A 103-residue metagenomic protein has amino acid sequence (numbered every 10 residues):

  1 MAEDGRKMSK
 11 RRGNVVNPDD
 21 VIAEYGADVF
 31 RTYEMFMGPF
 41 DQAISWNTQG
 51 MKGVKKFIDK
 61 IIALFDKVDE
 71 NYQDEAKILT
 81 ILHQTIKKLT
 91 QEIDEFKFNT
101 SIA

Functional and structural regions predicted by a protein language model:
M1-A103: Long, charged, mostly alpha-helical binding arms that flank functional sites
